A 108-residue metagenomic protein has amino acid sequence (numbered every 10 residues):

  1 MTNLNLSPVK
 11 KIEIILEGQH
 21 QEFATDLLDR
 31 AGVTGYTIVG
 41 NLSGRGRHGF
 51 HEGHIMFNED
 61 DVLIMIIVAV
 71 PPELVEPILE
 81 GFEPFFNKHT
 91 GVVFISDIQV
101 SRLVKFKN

Functional and structural regions predicted by a protein language model:
M1-N108: Positively charged, small/polar-rich N-terminal and surface patches that mediate targeting and assembly and bind
